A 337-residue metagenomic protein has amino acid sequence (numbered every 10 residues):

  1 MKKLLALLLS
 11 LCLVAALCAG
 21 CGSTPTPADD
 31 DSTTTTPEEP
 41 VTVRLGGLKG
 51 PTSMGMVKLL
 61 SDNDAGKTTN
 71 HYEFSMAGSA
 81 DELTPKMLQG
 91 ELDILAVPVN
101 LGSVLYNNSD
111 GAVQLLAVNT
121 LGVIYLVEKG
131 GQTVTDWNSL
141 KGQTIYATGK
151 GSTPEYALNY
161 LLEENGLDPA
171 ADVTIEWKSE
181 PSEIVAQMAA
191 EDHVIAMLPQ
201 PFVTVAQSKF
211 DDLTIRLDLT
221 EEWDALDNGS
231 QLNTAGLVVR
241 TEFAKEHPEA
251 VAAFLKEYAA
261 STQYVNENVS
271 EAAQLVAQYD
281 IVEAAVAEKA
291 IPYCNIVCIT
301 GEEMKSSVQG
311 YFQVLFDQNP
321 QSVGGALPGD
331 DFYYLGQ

Functional and structural regions predicted by a protein language model:
M1-T42: Short, low-complexity disordered leader/linker segments with a strong preference for bacterial N-terminal type II
T26-D31, T36-W177, V194, Q200 (+1 more regions): Short, glycine-/small- and polar/acidic-enriched structural segments that line small-molecule recognition paths
G50, A77-D81, A96, T148-Y156 (+5 more regions): Soluble non-cytosolic domains of exported or imported proteins
K58-L60, I124-V134, Q231-E249, V297: A bilobed periplasmic-binding-protein/Venus flytrap-type ligand-binding module shared by bacterial periplasmic
N63-N70, E221-S230, V297-K305: Short, solvent-exposed loop/beta-turn-alpha elements that line the ligand-binding surface or hinge of extracytoplasmic
N100-L101, S109, E183-L275: Pocket-lining segment of extracytoplasmic ligand-binding domains
A244-Q318: Secondary-structure end/capping motifs
Q309, Q313-Q337: Conserved C-terminal helix/tail region of periplasmic/extracytoplasmic solute-binding proteins
